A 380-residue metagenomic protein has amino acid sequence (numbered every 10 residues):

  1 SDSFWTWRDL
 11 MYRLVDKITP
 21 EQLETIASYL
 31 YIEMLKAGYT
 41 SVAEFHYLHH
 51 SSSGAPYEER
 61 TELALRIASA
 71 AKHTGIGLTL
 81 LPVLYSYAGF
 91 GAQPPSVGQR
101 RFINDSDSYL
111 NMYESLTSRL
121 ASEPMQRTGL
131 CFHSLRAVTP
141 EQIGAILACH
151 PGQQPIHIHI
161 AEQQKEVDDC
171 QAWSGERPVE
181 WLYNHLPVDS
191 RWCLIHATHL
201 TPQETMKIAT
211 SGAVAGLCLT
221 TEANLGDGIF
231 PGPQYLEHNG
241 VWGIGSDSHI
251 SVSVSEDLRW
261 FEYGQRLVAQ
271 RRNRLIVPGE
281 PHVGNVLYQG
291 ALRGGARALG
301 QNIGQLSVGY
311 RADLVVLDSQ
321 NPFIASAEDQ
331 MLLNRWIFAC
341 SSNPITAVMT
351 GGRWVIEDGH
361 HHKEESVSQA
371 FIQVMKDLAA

Functional and structural regions predicted by a protein language model:
S1-G77, D107-E123, I372-A380: Alpha-helical scaffold segments that flank or form the walls of functional sites
S1-T25, S51-E59, Y87-D107, Q164-D189 (+2 more regions): Active-site gating loops and adjacent loop-to-helix segments of metal-dependent hydrolytic enzymes
L35, K72, H150-P151, A209 (+1 more regions): Anion (oxyanion) recognition and catalysis
G38, V42, A71, L130 (+11 more regions): Divalent metal-coordination and catalytic microenvironments
S53-A197: Metal-coordinating catalytic core of metallo-dependent amide/deamination hydrolases
E162-A213, A223-Q234, S248-S255: Catalytic core of soluble alpha/beta enzymes
N184-R191, P233-N321: His/Asp/Glu-enriched, well-ordered alpha-helical/loop segment that forms or immediately abuts the divalent-metal
R311-S368: C-terminal cap of metal-dependent C-N hydrolases
